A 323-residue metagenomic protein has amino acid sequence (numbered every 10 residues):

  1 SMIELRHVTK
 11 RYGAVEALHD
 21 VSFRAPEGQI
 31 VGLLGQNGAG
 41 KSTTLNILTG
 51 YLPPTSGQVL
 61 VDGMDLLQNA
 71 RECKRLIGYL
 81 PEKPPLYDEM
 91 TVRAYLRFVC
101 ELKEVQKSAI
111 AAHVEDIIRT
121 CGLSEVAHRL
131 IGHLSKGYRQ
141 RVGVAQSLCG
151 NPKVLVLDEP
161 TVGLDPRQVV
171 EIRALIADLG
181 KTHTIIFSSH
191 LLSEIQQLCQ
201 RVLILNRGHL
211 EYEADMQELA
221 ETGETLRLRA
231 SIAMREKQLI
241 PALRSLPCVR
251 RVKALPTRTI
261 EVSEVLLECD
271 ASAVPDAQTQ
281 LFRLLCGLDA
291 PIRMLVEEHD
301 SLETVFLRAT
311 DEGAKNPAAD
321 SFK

Functional and structural regions predicted by a protein language model:
I3-L5, K10-N206, L210-Y212: ABC transporter nucleotide-binding domains
G35, R251-A254, E297: Hydrophobic/anchoring residues in structured secondary elements
E115, H133, R258-T259, D300: Positions that flank functional sites
I172-E268: ABC transporter nucleotide-binding domain
D270-K323: C-terminal coupling/interaction segments
